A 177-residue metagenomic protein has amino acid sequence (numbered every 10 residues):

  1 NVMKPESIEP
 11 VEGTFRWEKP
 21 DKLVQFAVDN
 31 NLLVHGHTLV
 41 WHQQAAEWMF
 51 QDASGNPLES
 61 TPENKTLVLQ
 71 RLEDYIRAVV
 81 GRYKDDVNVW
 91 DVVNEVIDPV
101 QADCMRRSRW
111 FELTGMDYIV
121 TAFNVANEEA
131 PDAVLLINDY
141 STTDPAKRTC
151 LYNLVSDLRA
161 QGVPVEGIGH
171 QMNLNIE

Functional and structural regions predicted by a protein language model:
N1, N94, E129-S141, L151-I176: Aromatic- and acid-rich polysaccharide-binding/catalytic face of secreted or lumenal carbohydrate-active enzymes
N1-V11, E18-T143: Substrate-binding cleft and catalytic face of glycoside hydrolase catalytic domains, especially the flexible beta-alpha
G13-E18, P164, E177: Poly-acidic low-complexity segments
H35-L39, Y83, N153, M172-N173 (+1 more regions): Aromatic/pi-system hotspot detector in well-structured domains
P57, Y75, R148, N153-V155: Sparse, context-dependent recognition of short Cys/His-centered cofactor- or disulfide-binding micro-motifs
M116-I119, A146-N153, I176-E177: A general structural motif
